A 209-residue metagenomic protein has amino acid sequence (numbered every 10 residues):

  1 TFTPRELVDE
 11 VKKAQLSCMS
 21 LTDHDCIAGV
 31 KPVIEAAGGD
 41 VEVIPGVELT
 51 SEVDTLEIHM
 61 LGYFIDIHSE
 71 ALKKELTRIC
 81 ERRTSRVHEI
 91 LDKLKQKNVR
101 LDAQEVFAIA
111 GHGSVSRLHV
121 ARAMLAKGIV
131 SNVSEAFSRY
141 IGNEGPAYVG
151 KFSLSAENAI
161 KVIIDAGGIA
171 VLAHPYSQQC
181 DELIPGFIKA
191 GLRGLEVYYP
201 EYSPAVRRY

Functional and structural regions predicted by a protein language model:
T1-L56, Y140-G142, P146, K161-I164 (+2 more regions): An N-terminally biased module of ancient metal coordination in phosphate/nucleic-acid-related enzymes
G39, R100, A108-G113, P185: Short, glycine- and charge-enriched coil/turn segments that flank and shape catalytic ligand pockets
G46-L49, Q104-A110: Short, glycine/charge-rich beta-strand/loop segments that flank catalytic centers and engage negatively charged groups
E52-T84, L101-A103, R122, A126-G145: Active-site gating loops and adjacent loop-to-helix segments of metal-dependent hydrolytic enzymes
R78-R82, K151, Y202: Alpha-helix N-cap and loop-to-helix initiation/capping positions
E81-A108: Conserved phosphoryl-transfer catalytic core
K97, K127, Y198: Change "in soluble alpha/beta enzymes" to "in soluble alpha/beta proteins
A110-V171: Conserved acidic, metal-coordinating active-site core of Asp-based, Mg2+-dependent phosphoryl-transfer enzymes
